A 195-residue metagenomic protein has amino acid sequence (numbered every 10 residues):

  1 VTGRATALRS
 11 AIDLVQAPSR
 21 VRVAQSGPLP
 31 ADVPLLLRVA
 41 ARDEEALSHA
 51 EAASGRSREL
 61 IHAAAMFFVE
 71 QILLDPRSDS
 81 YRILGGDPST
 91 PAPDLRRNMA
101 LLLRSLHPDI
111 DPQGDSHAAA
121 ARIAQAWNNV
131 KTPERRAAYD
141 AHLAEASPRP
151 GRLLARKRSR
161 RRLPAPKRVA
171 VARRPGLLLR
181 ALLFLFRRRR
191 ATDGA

Functional and structural regions predicted by a protein language model:
V1-A195: C-terminal accessory/regulatory regions appended to core domains
